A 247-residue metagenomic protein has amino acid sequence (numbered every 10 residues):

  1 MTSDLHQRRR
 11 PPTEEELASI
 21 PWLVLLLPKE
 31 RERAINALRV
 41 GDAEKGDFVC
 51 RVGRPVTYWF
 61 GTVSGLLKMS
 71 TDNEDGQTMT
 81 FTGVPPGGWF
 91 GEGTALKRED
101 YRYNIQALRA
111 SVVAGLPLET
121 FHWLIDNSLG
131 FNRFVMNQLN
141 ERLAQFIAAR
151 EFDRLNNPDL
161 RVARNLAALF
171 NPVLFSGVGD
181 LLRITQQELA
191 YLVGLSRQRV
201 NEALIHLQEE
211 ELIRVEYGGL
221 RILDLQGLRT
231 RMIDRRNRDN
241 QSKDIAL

Functional and structural regions predicted by a protein language model:
M1-K45, T94-L96: Cyclic nucleotide-binding regulatory module and flanking cytosolic helices
W22, D47-R109: Cyclic nucleotide-binding regulatory domains
R31, T80-N140, A144: Cyclic-nucleotide recognition modules
E32-R33, V49-G53, V173: Short loop/turn motifs at secondary-structure junctions and domain boundaries
S64, E119-T120, E141, Q187 (+1 more regions): Alpha-helix/helix-capping structural signal
L108-R109, D126-G194: Polybasic "coupling" helices that flank or enter modular domains
L169-L247: Phosphate-/nucleic-acid-contacting segments
